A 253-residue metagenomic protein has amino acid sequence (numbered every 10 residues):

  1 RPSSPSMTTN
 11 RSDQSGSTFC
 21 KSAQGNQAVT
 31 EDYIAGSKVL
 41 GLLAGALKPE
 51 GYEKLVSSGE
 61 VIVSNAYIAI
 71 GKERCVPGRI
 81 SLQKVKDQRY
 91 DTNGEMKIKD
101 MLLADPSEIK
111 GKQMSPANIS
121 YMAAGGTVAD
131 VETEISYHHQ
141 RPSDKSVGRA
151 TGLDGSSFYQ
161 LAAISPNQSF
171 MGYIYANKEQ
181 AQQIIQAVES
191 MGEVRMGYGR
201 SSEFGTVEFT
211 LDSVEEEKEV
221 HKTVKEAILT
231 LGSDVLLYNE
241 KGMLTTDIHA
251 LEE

Functional and structural regions predicted by a protein language model:
R1-E253: Basic, Gly/Ser/Thr-rich N-terminal segments that form RNA-phosphate-binding interfaces in CRISPR RAMP
